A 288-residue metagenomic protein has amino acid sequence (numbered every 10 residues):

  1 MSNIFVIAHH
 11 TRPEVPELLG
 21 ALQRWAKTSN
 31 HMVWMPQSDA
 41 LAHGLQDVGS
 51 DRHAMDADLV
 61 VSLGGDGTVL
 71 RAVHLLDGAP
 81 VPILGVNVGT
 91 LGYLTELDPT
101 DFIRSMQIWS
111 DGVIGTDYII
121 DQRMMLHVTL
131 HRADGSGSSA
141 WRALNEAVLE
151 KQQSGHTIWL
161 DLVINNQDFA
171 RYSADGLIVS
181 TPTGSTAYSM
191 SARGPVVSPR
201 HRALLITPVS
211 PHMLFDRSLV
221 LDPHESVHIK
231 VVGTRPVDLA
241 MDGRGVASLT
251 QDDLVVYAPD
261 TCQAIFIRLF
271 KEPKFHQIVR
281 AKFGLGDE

Functional and structural regions predicted by a protein language model:
M1-L59, L63, T100-I119, L130-W141 (+1 more regions): ATP/NTP phosphate-donor binding region
T11, D66-T68, L91, T183-S185: Short glycine-rich anion-binding loops that position phosphate/pyrophosphate groups of nucleotides and phosphorylated
V15-P16, G67-A72, T186-S191: Short glycine/serine/threonine-rich phosphate/pyrophosphate-binding segments that cradle anionic phosphate groups
R71, L76-G89: Gly/Ser-rich helix-loop-strand patches that form or flank binding pockets for ribonucleotide-derived cofactors
L91-D175: Catalytic core of DAGKc-family lipid kinases
L149, N165-D168, L214-E288: ATP/nucleoside-binding phosphotransfer catalytic cores, i.e., glycine-rich phosphate-binding loops
L162, G184, L239: Short aromatic-centered micro-motifs
Q167-F215: Gly/Ser/Thr-rich active-site loops/lids in small-molecule metabolic enzymes that frequently grip phosphoryl groups
